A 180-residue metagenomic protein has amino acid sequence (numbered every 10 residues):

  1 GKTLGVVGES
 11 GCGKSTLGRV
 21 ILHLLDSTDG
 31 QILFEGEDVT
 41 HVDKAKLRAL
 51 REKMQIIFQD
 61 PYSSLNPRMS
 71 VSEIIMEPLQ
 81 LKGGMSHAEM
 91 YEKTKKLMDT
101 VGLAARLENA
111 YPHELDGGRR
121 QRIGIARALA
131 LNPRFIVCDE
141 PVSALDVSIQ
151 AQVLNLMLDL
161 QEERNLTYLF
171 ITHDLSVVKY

Functional and structural regions predicted by a protein language model:
L22: Helix-to-loop junction immediately C-terminal to a conserved catalytic motif
G30-D38: Conserved ABC transporter NBD signature motif
D38, A88-R106: Conserved ABC ATPase "signature" region
V39-Q55, L81, H87: ABC ATPase NBD coupling module
Y111-L115, R119: Conserved ABC ATPase signature
I125, V153: Hydrophobic anchor residue at the start of the ABC signature
A130-R134: A short, proline-enriched helix->beta-strand linker immediately N-terminal to the Walker B motif in ABC-type P-loop
